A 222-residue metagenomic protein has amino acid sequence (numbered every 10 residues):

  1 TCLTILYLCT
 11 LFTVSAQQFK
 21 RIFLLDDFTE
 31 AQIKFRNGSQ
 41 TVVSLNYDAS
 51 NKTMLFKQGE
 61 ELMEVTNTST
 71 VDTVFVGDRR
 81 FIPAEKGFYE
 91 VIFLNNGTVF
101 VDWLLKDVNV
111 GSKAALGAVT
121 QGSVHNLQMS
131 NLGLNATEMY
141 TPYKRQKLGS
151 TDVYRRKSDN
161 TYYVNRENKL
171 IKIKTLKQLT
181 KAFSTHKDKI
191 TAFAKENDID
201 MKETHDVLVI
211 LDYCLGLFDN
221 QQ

Functional and structural regions predicted by a protein language model:
T1-I22, I210: Bacterial Sec-dependent N-terminal signal peptides
Q18-F35: Short N-terminal segments immediately surrounding and downstream of signal-peptide cleavage
L25, T161-V164, A182: Short hydrophobic/aromatic-rich motifs at helix boundaries and adjacent loops
R36-G38, E60: Glycine-centered tight beta-turn/hairpin loop motif at sheet-sheet or coil-to-beta transitions
L45-I171: Aromatic-patch recognition
K174, T180-Q222: Long, compositionally biased interface segments
